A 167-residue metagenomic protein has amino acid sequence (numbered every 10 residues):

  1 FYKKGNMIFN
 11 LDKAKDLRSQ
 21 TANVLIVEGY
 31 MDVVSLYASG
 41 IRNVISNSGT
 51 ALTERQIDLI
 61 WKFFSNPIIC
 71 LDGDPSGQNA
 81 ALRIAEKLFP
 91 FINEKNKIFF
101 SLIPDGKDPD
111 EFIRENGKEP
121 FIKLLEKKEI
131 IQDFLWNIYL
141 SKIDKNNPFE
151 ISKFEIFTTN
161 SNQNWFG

Functional and structural regions predicted by a protein language model:
F1-F63, A80-A81: Phosphate-handling DNA/RNA-contact segment within nucleic-acid enzymes
K4, I8, E54, W61 (+5 more regions): Amphipathic alpha-helical transducer elements in NTP-driven molecular machines
I8, D12-S19, E94, W136 (+1 more regions): Hydrophobic, secondary-structure "cap" segments at the distal end of domains
V24-I26, F64-A81, F100-L102: Acidic beta-strand-to-loop metal/phosphate-binding motif
M31-D32, T50-A51, D74-S76, P104-D108: Conserved nucleotide-binding/hydrolysis micro-motifs of P-loop NTPases
G40-V44, I84-L88, E115-K118: Short secondary-structure boundary/capping segments
L59, K87-K95: Arginine/glycine-rich "motif VI" loop of SF2 helicases in the C-terminal RecA-like domain
N96-G167: C-terminal or mid-to-C-terminal helical accessory/interaction module adjacent to the motor/catalytic core
